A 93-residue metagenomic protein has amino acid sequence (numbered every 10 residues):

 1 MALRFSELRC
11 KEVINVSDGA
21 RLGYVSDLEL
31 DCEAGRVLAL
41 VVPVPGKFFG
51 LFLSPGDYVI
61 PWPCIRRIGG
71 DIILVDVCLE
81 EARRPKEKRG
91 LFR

Functional and structural regions predicted by a protein language model:
M1-R93: Peripheral interaction segments used for macromolecular assembly
